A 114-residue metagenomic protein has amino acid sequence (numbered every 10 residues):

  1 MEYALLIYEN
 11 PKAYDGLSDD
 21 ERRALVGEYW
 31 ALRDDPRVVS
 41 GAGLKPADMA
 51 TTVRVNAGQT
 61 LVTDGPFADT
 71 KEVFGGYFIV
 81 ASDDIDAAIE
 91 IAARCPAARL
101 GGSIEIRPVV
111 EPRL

Functional and structural regions predicted by a protein language model:
M1-L114: Conserved, structured core segments of small domains
